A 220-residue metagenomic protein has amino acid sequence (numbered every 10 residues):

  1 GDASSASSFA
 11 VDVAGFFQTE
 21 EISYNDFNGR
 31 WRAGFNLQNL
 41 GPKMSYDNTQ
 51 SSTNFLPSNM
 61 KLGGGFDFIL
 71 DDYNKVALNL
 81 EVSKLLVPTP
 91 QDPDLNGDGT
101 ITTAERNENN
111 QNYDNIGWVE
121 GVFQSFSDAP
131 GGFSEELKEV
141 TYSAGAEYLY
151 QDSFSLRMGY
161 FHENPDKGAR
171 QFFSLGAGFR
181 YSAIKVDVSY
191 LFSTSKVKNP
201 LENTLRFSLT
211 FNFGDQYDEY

Functional and structural regions predicted by a protein language model:
G1-Y220: Outer-membrane beta-barrel porins/channels
